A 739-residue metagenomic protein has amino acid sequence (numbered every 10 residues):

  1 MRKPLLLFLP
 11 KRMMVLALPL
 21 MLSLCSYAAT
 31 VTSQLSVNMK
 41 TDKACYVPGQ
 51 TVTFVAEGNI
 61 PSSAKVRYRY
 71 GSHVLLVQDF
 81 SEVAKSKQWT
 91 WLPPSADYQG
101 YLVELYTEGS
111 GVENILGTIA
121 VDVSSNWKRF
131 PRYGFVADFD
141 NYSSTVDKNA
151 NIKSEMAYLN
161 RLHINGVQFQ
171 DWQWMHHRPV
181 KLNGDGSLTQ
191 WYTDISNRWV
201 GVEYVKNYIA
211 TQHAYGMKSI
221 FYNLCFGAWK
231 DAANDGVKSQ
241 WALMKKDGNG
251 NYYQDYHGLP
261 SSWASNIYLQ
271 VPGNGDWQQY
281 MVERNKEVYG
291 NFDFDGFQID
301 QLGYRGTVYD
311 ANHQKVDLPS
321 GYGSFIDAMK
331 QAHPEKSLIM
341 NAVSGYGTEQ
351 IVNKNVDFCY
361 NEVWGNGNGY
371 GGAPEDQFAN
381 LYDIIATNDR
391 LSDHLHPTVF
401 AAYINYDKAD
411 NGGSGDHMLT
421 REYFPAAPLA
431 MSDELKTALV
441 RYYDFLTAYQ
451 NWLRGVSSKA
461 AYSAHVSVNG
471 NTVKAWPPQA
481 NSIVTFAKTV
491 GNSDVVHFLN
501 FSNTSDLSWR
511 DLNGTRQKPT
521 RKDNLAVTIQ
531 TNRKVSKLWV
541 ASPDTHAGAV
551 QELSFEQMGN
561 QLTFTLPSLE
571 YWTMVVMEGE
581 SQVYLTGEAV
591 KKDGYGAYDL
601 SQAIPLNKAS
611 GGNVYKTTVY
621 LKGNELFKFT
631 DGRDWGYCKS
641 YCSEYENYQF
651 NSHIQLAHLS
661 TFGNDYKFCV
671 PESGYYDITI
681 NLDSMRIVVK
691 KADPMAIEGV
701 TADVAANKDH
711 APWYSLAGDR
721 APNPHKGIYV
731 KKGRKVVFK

Functional and structural regions predicted by a protein language model:
L116-M175: An acidic-aromatic substrate-binding cleft motif
N126-P131, A137-K148, F221, C225-F292: Active-site-adjacent "subsite" loops/lids of carbohydrate-active enzymes
E155-E203, G227-K246, G258-W277, Y304-N312: Aromatic-lined carbohydrate-binding/catalytic grooves of carbohydrate-active enzymes
G273-V356, N368, E375-A379: Active-site neighborhood of glycoside hydrolase catalytic domains
T472-R533, E570-T573: Carbohydrate-binding surface patches
M558-E580, Y676-R686: C-terminal beta-strand-rich structural cap/linker in extracellular carbohydrate-active enzymes
E580-G623, G632-L659: Aromatic-rich carbohydrate-binding modules that target alpha-glucans
D693-A717: Residue-level detector of functionally pivotal "anchor" positions at catalytic/ligand-binding pockets or at interdomain
